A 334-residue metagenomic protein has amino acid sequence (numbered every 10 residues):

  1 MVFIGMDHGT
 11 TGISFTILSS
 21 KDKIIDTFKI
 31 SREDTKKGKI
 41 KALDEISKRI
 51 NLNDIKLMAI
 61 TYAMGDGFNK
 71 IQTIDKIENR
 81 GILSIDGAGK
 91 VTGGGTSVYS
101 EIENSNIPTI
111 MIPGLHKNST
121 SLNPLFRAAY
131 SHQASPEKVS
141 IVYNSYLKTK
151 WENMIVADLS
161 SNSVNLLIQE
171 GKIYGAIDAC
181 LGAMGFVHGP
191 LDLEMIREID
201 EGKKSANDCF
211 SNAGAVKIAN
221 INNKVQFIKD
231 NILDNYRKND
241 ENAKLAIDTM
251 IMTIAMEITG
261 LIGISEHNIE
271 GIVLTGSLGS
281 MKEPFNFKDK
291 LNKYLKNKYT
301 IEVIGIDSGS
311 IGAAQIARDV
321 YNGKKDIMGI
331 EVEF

Functional and structural regions predicted by a protein language model:
M1-T27, W151-G175: Gly/Thr-rich phosphate-binding beta-strand-loop-beta motif of the actin/hexokinase/Hsp70
M6, M58-I60, P108-G114, A134-S135 (+2 more regions): General beta-strand structural signal in soluble alpha/beta enzymes
G12, N268-L291: Glycine-rich phosphate-binding loops at beta-strand->alpha-helix junctions
I46-L57, E257-E270: Phosphate/pyrophosphate-binding loops at sites that engage ATP/ADP/AMP, CoA/4′-phosphopantetheine, polyphosphate
N51-Y130: Short beta-strand-loop/turn "lid" adjacent to the catalytic site in phosphate-handling enzymes
P124-N144, T149-G202: Glycine-rich phosphate-binding loop of actin/hexokinase-like ATP-binding domains
N207-N268: Adenine-nucleotide phosphate-binding core of ATP-dependent small-molecule kinases
G279, N286-F334: Glycine-rich phosphate-binding/hydrolytic loop that grips phosphoryl groups
